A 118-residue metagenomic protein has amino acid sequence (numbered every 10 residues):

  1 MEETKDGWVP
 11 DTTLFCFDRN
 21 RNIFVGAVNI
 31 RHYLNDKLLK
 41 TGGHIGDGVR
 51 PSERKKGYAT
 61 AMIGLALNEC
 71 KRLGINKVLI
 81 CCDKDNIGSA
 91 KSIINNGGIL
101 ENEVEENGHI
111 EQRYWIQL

Functional and structural regions predicted by a protein language model:
M1-H44, E69, N107-L118: GNAT-family acyltransferases
F17, H32, H44-K55, D83: A short, internal acetyl-CoA/4′-phosphopantetheine-binding micro-motif in the GNAT/acyltransferase core
L39, K56, I87: Loop/helix-junction capping segments adjacent to catalytic residues or to phosphate/diphosphate-binding pockets
G46-V49, K55-R72, K91-N95: Conserved acetyl-CoA-binding loop-helix of GNAT-fold acetyltransferases
C70-C81: Conserved GNAT acetyl-CoA-binding A-motif
I80-G88: Conserved beta-strand-loop-alpha-helix junction that forms the acyl-donor binding cleft
C81-C82, I94-R113: Conserved catalytic-core motifs of GNAT/GCN5-like acyltransferases
